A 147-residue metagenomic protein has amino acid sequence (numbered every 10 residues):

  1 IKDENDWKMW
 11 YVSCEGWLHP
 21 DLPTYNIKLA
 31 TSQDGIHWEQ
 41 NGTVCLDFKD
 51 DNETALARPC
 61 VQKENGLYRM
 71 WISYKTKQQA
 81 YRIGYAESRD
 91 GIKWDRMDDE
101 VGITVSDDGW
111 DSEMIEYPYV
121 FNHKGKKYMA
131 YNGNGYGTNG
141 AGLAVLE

Functional and structural regions predicted by a protein language model:
I1-E147: Carbohydrate-active catalytic/glycan-binding domains of CAZyme proteins, especially the secreted or lumenal ectodomains
